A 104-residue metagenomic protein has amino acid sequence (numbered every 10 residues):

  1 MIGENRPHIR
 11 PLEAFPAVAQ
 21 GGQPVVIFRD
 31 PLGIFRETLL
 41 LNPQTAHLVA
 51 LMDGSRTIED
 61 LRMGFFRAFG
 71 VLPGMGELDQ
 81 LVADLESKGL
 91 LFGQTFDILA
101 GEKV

Functional and structural regions predicted by a protein language model:
M1-I34: Long, low-complexity, charged/polar intrinsically disordered regions in eukaryotic proteins
L32-V104: Long, charge-rich, low-complexity alpha-helical segments
